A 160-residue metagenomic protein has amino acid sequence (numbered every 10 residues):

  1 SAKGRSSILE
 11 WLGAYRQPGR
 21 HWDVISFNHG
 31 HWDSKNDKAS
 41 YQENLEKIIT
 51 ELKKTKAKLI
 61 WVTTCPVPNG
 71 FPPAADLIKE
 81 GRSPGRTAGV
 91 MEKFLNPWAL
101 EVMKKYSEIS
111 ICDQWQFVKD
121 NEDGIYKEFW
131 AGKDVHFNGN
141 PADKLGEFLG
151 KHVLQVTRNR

Functional and structural regions predicted by a protein language model:
S1-K3, G30-N36, C65-N69, Q116-N121 (+1 more regions): Solvent-exposed loop/turn segments at secondary-structure junctions within structured extracellular/periplasmic domains
S1-K47: Conserved SGNH/GDSL esterase-like catalytic core that processes O-acyl groups on lipids and polysaccharides
A2, S6, K35-E43, R86-K93 (+1 more regions): Soluble non-cytosolic domains of exported or imported proteins
I8, E128-R160: Histidine-centered active-site loop/cap adjacent to the catalytic His in serine esterases/O-acetyl transfer systems
D23-H29, K58-T63, S110-D113: Structural recognition of the beta-strand scaffold that forms the well-ordered cores of secreted hydrolase catalytic
E43, K47-T50, K54, F94-E101: Alpha-helical scaffolding segments of alpha/beta enzyme cores, especially the outer helices of TIM-barrel or partial
N69-Q114, V135: Substrate-gating cap/lid alpha-helix
F71-A75, E122-K127: Short aromatic-enriched loop/helix-cap "lid" or pocket-rim segments at secondary-structure transitions that line
